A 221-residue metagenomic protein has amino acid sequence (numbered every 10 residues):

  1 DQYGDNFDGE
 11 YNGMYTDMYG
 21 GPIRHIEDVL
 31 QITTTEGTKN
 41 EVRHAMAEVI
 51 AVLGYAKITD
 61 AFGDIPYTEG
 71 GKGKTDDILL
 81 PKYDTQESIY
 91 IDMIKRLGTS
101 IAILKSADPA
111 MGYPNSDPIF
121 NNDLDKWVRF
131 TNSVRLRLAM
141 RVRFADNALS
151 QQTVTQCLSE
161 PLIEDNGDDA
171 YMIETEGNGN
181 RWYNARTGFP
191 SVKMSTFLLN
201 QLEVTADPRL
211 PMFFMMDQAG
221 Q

Functional and structural regions predicted by a protein language model:
D1-I50, G54-Q221: Structured, solvent-exposed acidic/aromatic patches
